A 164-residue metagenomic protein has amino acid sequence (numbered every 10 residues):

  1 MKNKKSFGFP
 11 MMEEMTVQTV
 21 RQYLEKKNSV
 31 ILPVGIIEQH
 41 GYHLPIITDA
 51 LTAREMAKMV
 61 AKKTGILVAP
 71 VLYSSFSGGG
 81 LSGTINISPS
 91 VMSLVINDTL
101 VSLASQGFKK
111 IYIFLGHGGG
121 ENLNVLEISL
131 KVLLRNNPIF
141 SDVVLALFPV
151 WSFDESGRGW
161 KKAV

Functional and structural regions predicted by a protein language model:
M1-G41: Active-site and ligand/interface coordination hotspots across diverse enzymes and nucleic-acid-associated assemblies
F9-M15, S74-V164: Active-site histidine-anchored catalytic micro-motif
L24, V60-A61, L103: A generic structural signal for well-ordered alpha-helical segments
K26, E55, L94-D98: A non-catalytic, amphipathic alpha-helix used as a structural packing/dimerization or gating element in enzyme scaffolds
K26-P33, T64-S74: Short coil-to-beta-strand
H40-H43, H117: Histidine-centered active-site/metal-ligand motif
H43-L51, G83-N86: Glycine-rich loop at the start of a catalytic domain that most often binds anionic cofactors/ligands
D49-A61: Short catalytic helix/loop segments, enriched in acidic residues and glycine and frequently bearing histidine
